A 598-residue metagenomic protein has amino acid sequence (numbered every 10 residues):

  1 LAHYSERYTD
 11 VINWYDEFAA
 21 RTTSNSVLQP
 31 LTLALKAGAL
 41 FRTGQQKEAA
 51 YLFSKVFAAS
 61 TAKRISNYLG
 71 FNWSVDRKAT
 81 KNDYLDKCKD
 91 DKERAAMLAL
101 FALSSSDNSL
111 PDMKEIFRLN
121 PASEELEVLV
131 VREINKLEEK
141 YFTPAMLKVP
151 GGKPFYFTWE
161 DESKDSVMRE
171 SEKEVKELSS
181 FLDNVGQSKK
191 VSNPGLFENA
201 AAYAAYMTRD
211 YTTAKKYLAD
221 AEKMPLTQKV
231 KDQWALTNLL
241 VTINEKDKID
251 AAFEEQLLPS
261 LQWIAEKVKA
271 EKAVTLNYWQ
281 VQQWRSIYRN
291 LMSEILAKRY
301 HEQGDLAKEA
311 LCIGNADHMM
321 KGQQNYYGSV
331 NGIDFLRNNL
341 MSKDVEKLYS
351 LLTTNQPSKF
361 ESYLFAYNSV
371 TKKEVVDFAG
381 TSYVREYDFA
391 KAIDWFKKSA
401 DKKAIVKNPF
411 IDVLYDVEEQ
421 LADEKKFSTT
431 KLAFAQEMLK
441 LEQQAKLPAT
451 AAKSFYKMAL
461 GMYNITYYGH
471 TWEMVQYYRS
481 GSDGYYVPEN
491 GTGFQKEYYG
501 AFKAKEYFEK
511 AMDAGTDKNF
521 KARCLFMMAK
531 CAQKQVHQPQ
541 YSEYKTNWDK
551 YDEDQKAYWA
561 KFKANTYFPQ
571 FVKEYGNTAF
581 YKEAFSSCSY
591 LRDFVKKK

Functional and structural regions predicted by a protein language model:
L1-K598: Extracytoplasmic/secretory-pathway proteins
